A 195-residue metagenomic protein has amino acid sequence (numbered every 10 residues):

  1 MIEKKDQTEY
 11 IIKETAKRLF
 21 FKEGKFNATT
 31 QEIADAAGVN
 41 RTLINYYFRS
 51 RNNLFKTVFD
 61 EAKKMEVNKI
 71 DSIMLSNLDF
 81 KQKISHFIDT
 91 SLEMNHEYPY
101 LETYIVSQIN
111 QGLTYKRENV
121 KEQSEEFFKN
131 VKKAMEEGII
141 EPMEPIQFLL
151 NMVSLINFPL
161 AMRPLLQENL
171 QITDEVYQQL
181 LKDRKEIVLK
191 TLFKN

Functional and structural regions predicted by a protein language model:
M1-Q7: N-terminal intrinsically disordered/low-complexity leader segments
I11, T15, L19-N53, T57-V58: Helix-turn-helix
K56-H86, S124, F128-M135: Amphipathic alpha-helical linker/stalk segments
S72-Y100, E137-L149: Hydrophobic alpha-helical connector segments
I88-S91, Y104-Q108, M152, I156 (+2 more regions): Short alpha-helical scaffolding segments that buttress acidic/His motifs in well-ordered protein cores
E93-K129, Q147, T173-Q179: Short secondary-structure transition hinges
E125-E137, E141, L155-N195: C-terminal peripheral helix-coil segments that are non-catalytic and often amphipathic
